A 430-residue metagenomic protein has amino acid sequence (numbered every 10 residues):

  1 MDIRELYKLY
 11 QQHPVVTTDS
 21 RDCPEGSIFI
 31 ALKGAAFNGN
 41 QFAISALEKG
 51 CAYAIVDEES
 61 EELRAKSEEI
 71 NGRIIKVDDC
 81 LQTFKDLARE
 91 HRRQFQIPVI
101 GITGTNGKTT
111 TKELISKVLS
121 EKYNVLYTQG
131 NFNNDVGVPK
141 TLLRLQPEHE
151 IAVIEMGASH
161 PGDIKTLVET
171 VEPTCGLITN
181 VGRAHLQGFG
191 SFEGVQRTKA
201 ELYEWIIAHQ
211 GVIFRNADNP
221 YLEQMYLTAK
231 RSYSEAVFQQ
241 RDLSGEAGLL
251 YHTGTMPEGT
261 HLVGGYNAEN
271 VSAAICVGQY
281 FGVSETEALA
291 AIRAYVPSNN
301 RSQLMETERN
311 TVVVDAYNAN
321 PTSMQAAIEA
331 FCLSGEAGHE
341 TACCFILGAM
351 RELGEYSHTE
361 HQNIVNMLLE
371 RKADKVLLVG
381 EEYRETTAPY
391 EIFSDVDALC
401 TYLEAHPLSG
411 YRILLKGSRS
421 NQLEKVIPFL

Functional and structural regions predicted by a protein language model:
M1-D86, E90, L353, N366-R384 (+1 more regions): N-terminal leader/targeting and accessory segments in enzymes
R4, L47, S60-R64, L177-T311 (+4 more regions): Acidic, Mg2+-coordinating active-site environments of NTP-dependent enzymes
R4, Q82-A217, Y221-A229, G278 (+2 more regions): Phosphate-binding loop of NTP-binding sites
S27, A46, L87, I102 (+12 more regions): Residue-level signal for inorganic ion chemistry
L32-F37, P297-S298, A316-E391, S418: Active-site beta-alpha connecting loops in nucleotide-dependent enzymes
K66, E169, C400-L408: Short amphipathic alpha-helix with an adjacent loop that forms part of the alpha/beta core around
I102, N299-R301, S420-K425: ATP-dependent carboxylate/acyl-activation modules
I392, Y411-P428: Peripheral docking tails and interdomain loops at the edges of cofactor- or intermediate-handling domains
